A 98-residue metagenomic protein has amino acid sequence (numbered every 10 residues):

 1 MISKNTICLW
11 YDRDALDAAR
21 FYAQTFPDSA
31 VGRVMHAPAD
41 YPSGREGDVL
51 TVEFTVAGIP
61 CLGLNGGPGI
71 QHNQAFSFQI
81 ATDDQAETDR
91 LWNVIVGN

Functional and structural regions predicted by a protein language model:
I2-T6, N73-S77: Short, solvent-exposed beta-strand edge segments and adjacent coil->beta transition regions
L9-G58: Core segments of cupin and vicinal oxygen chelate
Y11, A15, Q24-T25, V56-P60 (+2 more regions): Vicinal oxygen chelate
G44, G69-Q71: Gly/Ser-enriched beta-turn/beta-hairpin loop segments
L62-N65: Conserved beta-strand in the GNAT
